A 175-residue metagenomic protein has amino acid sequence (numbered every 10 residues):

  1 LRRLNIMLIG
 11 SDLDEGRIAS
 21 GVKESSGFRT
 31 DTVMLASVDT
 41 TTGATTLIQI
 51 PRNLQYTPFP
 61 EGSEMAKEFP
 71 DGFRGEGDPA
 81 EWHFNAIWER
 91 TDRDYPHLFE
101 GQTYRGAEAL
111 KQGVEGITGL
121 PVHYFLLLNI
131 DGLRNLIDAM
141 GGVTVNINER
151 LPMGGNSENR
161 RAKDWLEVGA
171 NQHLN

Functional and structural regions predicted by a protein language model:
L1-N175: Non-catalytic, solvent-exposed segments at the cell envelope interface
